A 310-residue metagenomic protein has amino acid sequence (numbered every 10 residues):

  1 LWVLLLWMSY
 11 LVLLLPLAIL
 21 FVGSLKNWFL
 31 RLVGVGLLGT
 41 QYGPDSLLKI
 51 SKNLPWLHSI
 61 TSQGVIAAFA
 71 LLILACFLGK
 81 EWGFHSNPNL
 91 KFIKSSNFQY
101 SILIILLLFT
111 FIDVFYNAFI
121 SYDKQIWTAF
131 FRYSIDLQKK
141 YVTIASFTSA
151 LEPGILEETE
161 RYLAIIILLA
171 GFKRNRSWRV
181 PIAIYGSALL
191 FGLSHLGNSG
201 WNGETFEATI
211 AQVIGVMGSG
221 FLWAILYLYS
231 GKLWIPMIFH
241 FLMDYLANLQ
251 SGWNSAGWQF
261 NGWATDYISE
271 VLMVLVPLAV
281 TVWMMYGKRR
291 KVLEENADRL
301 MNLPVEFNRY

Functional and structural regions predicted by a protein language model:
L1-F92, Y245-Y310: N-terminal, membrane-interfacial amphipathic/helix-forming hydrophobic leader that caps and precedes the first
W28, S96, Y100, W178-P181 (+1 more regions): Membrane-water interface of alpha-helical transmembrane segments
V35-G36, G43-A68, I73-T159, A164-R174 (+1 more regions): Juxtamembrane helix-loop-helix connectors linking adjacent transmembrane helices in multi-pass membrane enzymes
T143-Y310: Transmembrane helix-loop-helix hairpins at the membrane interface of multi-pass integral membrane proteins
